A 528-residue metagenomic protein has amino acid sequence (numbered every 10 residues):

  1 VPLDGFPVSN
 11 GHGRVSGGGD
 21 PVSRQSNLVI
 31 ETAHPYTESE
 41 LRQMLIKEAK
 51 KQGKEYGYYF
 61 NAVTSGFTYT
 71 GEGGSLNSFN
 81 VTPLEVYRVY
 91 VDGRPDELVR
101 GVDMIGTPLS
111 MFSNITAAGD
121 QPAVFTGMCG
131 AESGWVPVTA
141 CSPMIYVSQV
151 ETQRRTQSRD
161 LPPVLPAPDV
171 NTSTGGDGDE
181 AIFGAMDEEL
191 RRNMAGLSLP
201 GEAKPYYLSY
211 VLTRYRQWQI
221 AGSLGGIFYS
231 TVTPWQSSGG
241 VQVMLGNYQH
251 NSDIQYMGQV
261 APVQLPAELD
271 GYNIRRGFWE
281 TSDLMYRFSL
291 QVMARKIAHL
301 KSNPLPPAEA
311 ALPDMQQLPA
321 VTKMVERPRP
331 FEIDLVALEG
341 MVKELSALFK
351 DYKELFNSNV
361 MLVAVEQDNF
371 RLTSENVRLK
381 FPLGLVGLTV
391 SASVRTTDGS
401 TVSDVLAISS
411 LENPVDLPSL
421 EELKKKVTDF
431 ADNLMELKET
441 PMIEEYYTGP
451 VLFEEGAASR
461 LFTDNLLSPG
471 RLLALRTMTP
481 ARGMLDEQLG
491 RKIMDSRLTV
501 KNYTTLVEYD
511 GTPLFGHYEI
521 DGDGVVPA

Functional and structural regions predicted by a protein language model:
V1, R94, P108, A117 (+3 more regions): Active-site bordering "gate/hinge" segments that shape substrate access to catalytic or cofactor-binding pockets
V1-T172, S282, D523-A528: Long, low-charge, small-residue-enriched segments that form tightly packed helices used for assembly/packing
